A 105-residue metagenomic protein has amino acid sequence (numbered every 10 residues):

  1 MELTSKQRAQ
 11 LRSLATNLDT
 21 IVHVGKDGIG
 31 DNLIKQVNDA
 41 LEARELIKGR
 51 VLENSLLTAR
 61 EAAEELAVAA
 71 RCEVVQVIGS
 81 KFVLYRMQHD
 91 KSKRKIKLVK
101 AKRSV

Functional and structural regions predicted by a protein language model:
M1-V105: Positively charged, polar, low-complexity stretches
